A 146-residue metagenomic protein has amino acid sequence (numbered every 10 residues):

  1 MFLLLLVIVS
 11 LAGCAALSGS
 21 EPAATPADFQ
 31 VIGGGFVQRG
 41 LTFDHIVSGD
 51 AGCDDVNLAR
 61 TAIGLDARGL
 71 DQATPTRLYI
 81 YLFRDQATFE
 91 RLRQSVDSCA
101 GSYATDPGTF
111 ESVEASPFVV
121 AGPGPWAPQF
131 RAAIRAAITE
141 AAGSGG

Functional and structural regions predicted by a protein language model:
M1-F2: Bacterial N-terminal signal peptides that target proteins for export
S10-G13: C-terminal motif of bacterial Sec signal peptides marking the signal peptidase cleavage site
A15-S18: Bacterial signal peptide processing site
E21-A23, R77-L82, P117-P125: Second-shell loop/turn segments in exported
P22-I32: Immediate post-signal-peptide N-terminus of mature secreted/exported proteins
Q30-T105: Short, solvent-exposed recognition patches
A100-G146: A short, solvent-exposed beta-edge/loop patch
